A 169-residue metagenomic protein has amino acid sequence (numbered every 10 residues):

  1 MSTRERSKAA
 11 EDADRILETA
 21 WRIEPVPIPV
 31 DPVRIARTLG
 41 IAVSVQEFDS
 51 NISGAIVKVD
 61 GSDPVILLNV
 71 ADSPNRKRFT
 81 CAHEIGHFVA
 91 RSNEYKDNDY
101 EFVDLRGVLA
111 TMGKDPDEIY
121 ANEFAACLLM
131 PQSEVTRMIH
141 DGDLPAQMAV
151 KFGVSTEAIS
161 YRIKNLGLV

Functional and structural regions predicted by a protein language model:
M1-V169: Active-site hotspot residues in diverse enzymes, especially metal/ion-binding acidic/histidine motifs
